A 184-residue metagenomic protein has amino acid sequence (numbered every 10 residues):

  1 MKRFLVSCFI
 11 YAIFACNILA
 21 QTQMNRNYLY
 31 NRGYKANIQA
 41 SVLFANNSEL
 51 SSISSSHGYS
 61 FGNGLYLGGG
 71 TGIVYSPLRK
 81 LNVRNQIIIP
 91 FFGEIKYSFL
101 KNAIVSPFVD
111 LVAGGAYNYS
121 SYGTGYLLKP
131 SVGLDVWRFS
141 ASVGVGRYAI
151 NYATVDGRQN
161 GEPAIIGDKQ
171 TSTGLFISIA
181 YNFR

Functional and structural regions predicted by a protein language model:
M1-L29, R184: Cleavable N-terminal export/targeting peptides
N17, A36-I38, S55-H57, R147: Polar/charged side chains located within well-ordered beta-strands of beta-rich proteins
M24, L127-R184: Predominantly the C-terminal beta-signal and adjacent terminal strand-loop region of outer-membrane beta-barrel
R26-F44: Transmembrane beta-strand segments of Gram-negative outer membrane beta-barrel proteins
N31-G33, L50, I88, S172: Short, solvent-exposed coil/turn segments
N37-A40, A113-G114, R158-P163: Extracytoplasmic loops and strand-loop junctions of Gram-negative outer membrane beta-barrel proteins
A40, F44, S51, S55-S140 (+2 more regions): Gram-negative (and chloroplast) outer-membrane scaffold detector with strong preference for beta-barrel transmembrane
F44-A45, G167: Short, surface-exposed alpha-helical recognition segments that flank or form part of ligand/macromolecule-binding
